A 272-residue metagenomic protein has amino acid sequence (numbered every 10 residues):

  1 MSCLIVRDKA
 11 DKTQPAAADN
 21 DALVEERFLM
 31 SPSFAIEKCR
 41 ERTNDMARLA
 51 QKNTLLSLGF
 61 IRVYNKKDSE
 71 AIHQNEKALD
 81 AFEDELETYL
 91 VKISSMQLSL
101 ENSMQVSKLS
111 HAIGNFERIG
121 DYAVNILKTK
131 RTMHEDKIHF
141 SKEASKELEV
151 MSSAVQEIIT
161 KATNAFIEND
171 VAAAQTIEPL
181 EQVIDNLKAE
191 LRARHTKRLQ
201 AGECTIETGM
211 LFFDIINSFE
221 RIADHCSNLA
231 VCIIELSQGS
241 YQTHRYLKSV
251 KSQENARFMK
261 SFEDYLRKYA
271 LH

Functional and structural regions predicted by a protein language model:
M1-H272: Cytosolic, long alpha-helical scaffolding segments
